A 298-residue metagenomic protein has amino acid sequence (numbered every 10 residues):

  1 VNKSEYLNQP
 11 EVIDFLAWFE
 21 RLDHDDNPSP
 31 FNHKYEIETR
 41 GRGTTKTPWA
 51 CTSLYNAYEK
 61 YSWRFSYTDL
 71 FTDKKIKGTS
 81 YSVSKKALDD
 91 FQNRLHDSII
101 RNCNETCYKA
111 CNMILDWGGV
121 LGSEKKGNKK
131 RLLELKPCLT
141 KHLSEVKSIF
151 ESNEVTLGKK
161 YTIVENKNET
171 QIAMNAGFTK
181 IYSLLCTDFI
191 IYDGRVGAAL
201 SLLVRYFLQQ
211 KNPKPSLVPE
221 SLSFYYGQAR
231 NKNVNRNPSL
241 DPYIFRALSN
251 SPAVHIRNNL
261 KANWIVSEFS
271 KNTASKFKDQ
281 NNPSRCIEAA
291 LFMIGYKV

Functional and structural regions predicted by a protein language model:
V1-F65, G194-A199, L203-V298: C-terminal accessory module of base-excision DNA glycosylases/AP lyases that mediates lesion recognition and DNA
P10, T79-K86, N102-E105, K109 (+7 more regions): Alpha-helix boundary/N-cap detector
T44-C111, G118: Eukaryotic partner-binding/assembly regions in large regulatory complexes
S84-T170: Helix-hairpin-helix/helix-loop-helix acidic hairpins
E105, I190-G194: Short, solvent-exposed positions on alpha-helices
I114-E124, I181-D188, L200-L203, F269 (+1 more regions): Generic structural signal for hydrophobic core residues of well-folded globular domains
L133, K141-N153, K167-I172, Q210-P213 (+3 more regions): Catalytic cores of nucleic-acid editing and processing enzymes, centered on the cytidine/adenosine deaminase
Y161-C186: Helix-hairpin-helix
